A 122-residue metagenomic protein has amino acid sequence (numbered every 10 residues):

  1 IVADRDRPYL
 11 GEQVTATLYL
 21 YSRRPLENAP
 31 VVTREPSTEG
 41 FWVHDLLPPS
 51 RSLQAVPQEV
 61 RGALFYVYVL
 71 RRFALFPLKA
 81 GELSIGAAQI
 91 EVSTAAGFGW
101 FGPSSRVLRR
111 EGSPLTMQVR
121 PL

Functional and structural regions predicted by a protein language model:
I1-L122: Surface-exposed interaction/ligand-binding surfaces
